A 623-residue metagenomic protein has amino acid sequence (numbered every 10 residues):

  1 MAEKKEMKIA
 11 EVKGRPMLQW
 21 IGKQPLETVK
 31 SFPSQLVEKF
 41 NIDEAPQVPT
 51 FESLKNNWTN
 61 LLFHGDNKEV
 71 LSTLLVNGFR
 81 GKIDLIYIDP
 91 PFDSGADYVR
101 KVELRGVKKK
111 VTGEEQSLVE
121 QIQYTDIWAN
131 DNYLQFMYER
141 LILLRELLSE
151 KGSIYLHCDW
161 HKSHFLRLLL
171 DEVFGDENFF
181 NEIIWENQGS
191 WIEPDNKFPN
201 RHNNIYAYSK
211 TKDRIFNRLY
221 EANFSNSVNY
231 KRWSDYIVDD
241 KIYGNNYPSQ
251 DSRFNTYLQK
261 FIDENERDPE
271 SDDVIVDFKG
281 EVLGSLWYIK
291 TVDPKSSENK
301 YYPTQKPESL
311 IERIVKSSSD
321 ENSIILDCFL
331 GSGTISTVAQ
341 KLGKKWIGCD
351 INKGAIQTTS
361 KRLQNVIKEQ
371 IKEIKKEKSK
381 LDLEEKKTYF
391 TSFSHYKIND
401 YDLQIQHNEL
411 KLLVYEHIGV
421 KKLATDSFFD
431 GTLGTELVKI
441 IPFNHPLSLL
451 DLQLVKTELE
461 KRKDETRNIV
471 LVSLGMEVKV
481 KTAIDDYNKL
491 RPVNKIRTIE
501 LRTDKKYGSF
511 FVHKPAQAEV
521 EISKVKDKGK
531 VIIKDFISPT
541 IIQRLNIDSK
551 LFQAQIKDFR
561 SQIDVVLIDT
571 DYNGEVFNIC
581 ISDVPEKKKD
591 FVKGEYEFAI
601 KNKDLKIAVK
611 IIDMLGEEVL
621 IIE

Functional and structural regions predicted by a protein language model:
M1-E44, V48-K55, T59, V76-R80 (+8 more regions): Accessory, often C-terminal, charged low-complexity segments
N57, L61-L74: Conserved helicase/translocase P-loop NTPase motor core
F63, N67, A129-M137, P303 (+2 more regions): Phosphate/oxyanion-binding active-site loops and adjacent basic polyanion-contact surfaces
G78-S153, H161, F216-K260, K341-K344: SAM-dependent methyltransferase catalytic-core segment centered on the flexible catalytic loop and adjoining short
I88, D93, M137-L141, I154 (+4 more regions): Extended, hydrophobic alpha-helical segments in both membrane/secreted and soluble proteins
E120-Q135, S296-Y302, I440-H445: Glycine-rich phosphate-binding "P-loop"
W287-Q305: Class I SAM-dependent transferase core
